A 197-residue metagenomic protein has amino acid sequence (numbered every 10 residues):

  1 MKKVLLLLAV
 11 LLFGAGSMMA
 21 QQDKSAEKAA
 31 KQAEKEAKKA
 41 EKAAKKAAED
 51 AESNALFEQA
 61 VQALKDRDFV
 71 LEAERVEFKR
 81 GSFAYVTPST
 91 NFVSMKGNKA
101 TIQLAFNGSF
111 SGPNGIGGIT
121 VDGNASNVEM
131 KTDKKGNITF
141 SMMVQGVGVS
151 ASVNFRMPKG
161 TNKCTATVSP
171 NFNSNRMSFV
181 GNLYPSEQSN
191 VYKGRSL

Functional and structural regions predicted by a protein language model:
M1-A26: Bacterial Sec-dependent N-terminal signal peptides
M18-A63, V70: Sec-dependent signal peptide cleavage junction
S25-K28, N127-L197: Helix-rich interaction surfaces within compact, conserved domain-sized segments that mediate assembly or partner
A55-L56, A73-S89: N-terminal post-signal-peptidase region of extra-cytosolic proteins
A63, S94, T101, R156-P158: Well-ordered beta-strand positions
L64-D66, L71-A73, P88, M95: Extended beta-sheet lipid-handling architectures
E74-V76, K96-N98, A105-N107, Q145 (+2 more regions): Solvent-exposed coil/turn segments that connect beta secondary-structure elements in extracytoplasmic/periplasmic
F83-N137: Mid-length scaffold segments of soluble, non-membrane domains
